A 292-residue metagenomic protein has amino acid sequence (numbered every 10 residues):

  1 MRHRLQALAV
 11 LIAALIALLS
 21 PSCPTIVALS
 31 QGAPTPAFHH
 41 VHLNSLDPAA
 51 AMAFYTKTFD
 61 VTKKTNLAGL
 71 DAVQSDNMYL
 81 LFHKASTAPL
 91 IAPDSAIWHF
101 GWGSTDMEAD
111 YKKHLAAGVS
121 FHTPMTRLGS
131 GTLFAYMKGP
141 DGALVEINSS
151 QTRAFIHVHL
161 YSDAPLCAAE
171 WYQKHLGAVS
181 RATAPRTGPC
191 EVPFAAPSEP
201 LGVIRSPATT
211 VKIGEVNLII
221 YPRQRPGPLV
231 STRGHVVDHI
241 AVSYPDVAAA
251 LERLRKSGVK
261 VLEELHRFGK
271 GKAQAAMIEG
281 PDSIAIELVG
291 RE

Functional and structural regions predicted by a protein language model:
M1-Q6: N-terminal secretory signal peptides that target proteins for export/translocation
A9-P24: Bacterial N-terminal signal peptides
I26-P34: Boundary of Sec targeting at the N-terminus
A33, H39-A85, L128-G131, Y136 (+3 more regions): Core segments of cupin and vicinal oxygen chelate
F38-V41, L80, I97, V145-I147 (+4 more regions): Short, structured motif recognition centered on aromatic/hydrophobic residues
L46-A50, S75, S95-D141, D163-C167 (+4 more regions): Vicinal oxygen chelate
K84-S86, N148-T152, A182, L288-E292: Short beta->alpha transition motifs characteristic of CBS
